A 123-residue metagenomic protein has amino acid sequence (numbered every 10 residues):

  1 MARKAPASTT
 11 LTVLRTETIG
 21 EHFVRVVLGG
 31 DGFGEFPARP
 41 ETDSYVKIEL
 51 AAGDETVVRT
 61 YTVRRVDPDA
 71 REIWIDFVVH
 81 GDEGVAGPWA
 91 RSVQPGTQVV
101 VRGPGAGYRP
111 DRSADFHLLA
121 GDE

Functional and structural regions predicted by a protein language model:
R3-R91: Ferredoxin-reductase
P88-E123: FNR/FR-type flavoprotein reductase catalytic core
